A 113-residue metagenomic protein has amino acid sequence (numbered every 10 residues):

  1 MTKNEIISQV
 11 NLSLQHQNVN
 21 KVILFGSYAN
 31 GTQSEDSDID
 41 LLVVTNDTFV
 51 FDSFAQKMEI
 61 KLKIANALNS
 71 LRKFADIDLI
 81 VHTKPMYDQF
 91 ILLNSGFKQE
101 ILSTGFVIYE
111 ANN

Functional and structural regions predicted by a protein language model:
M1-K21, A29-E35, N46-N113: Catalytic core of pol beta-like nucleotidyltransferases
S37-I39: Short coil-to-beta-strand
L42-V44: Short hydrophobic/aromatic beta-strand micro-patches that form the beta-sheet surface supporting nucleotide- or nucleic
